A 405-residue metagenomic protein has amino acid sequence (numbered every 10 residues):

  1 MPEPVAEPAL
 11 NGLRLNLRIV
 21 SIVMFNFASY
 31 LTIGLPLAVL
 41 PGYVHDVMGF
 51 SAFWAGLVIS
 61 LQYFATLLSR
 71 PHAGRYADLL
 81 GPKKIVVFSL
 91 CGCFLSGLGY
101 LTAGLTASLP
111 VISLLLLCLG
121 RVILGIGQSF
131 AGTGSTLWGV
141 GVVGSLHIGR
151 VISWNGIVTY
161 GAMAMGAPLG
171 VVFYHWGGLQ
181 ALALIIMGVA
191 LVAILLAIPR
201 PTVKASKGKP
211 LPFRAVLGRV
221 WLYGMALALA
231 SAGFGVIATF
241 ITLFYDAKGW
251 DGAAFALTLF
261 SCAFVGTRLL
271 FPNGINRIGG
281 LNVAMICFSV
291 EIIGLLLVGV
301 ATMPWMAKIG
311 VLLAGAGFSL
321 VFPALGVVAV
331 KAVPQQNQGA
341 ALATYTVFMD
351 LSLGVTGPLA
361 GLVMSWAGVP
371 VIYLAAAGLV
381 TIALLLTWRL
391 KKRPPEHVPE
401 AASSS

Functional and structural regions predicted by a protein language model:
L17-I59, Y63, L222, A232-F244: Helix-loop boundary and gating motifs at the non-cytosolic
Y63-P71, M163-A164, F264-L269, L353-G354: Residue-level signature of mid-helix packing/kink "hotspots" within the transmembrane helices of 12-pass Major
L68-L105: Conserved MFS/SLC helix-loop-helix module at the cytosolic interface between two early adjacent transmembrane helices
S69-G81, Y174, T267-G280, M364: Helix-to-loop junctions at the C-terminal end of transmembrane segments in multipass secondary transporters
C91-P110, V290-T302: C-terminal ends and interior cores of transmembrane alpha-helices in multi-pass membrane transporters/permeases
I112-F130, M306-L320: Hydrophobic core of transmembrane alpha-helices in multi-pass small-molecule transporters, especially MFS/SLC-type
G120-V158: Cytoplasmic helix-loop-helix junction between adjacent transmembrane helices in 12-TM secondary transporters
M187-A205, L386-K391: C-terminal membrane-cytosol helix-exit motif in multi-pass small-molecule transporters
